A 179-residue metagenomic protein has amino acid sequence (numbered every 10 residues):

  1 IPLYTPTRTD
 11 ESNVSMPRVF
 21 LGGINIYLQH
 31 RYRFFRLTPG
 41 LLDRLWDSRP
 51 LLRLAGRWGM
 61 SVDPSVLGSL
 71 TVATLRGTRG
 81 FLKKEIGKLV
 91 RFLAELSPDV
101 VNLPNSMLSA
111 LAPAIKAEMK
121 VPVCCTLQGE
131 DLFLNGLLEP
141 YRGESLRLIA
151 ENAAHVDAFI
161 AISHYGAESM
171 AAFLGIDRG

Functional and structural regions predicted by a protein language model:
L3-R91: A conserved catalytic-core segment of Leloir-type glycosyltransferases
L3-T9, S106-A110, E130-L132, G166-A167: Short, solvent-exposed loop/turn segments at secondary-structure junctions
R36, G40, V90-L108: Short N-terminal targeting/anchoring amphipathic segment
R76-G77, L108-L111, T126-R142, H155-A158: A short, histidine- and acid-enriched strand-loop-helix "catalytic/donor-clamping" loop that lines the nucleotide-sugar
V90-E95, A117, P140-F159: Membrane-proximal helix-turn-helix segments that form the acceptor-binding/catalytic region of lipid-linked
V100-N102, I115-F133, R178-G179: Active-site proximal beta-strand in glycosyltransferases
E151-G179: A short, active-site helix/loop in glycosyltransferases that binds the activated sugar's phosphate group
